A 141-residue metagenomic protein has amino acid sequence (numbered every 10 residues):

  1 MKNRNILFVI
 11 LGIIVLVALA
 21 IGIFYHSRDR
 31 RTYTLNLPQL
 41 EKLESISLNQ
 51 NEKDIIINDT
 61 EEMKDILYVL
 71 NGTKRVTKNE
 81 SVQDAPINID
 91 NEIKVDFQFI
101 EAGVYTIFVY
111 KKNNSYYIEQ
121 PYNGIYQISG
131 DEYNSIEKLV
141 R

Functional and structural regions predicted by a protein language model:
K2-G12, V17-R141: Function-determining sites in protein domains
